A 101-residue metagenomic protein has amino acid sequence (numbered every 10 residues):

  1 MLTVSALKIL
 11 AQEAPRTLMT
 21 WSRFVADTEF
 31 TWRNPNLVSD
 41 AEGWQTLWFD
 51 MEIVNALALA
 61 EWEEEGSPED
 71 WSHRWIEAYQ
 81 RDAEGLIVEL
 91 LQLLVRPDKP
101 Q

Functional and structural regions predicted by a protein language model:
M1-T31, I87-L90: Short terminal alpha-helical segments
L7-L10, A14, L37, E65-I76: Alpha-helical rod/repeat scaffolding segments in eukaryotic adaptors/tethers and long-chain four-helix cytokines
Q12-P15, Q45, F49-E52, E77-E84 (+1 more regions): Generic structural signal for well-ordered, non-transmembrane alpha-helical segments in soluble/cytosolic regions
P15-E64: Amphipathic alpha-helical interaction modules
E65-Q101: Amphipathic alpha-helical binding modules
